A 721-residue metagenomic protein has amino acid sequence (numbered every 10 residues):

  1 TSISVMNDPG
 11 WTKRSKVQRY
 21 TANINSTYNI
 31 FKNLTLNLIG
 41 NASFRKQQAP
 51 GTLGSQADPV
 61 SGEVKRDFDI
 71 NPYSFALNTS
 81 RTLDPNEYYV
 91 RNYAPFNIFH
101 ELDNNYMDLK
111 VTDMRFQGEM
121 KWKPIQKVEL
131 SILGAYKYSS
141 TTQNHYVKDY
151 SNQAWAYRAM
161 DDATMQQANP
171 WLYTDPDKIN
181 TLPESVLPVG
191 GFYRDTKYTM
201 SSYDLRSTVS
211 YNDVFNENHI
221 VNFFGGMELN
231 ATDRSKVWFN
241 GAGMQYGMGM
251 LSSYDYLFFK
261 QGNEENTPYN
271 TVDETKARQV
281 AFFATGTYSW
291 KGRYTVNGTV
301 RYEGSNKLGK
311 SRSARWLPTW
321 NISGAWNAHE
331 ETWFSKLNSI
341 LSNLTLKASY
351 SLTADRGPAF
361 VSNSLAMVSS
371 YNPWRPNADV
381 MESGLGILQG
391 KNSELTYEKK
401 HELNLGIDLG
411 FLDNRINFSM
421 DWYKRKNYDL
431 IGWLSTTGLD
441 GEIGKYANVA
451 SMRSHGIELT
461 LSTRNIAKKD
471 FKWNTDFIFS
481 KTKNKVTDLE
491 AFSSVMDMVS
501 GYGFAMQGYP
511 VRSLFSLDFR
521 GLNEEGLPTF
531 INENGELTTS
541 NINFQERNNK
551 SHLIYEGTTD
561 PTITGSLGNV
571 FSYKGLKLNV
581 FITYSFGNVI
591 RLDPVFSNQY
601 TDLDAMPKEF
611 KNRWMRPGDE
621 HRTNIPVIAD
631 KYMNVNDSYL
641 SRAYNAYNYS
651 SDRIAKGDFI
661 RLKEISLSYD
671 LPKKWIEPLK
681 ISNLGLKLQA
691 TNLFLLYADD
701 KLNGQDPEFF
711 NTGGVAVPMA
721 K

Functional and structural regions predicted by a protein language model:
S4-V17, Q47-T52: Periplasmic-side early beta-strands and strand-to-turn transitions of outer-membrane beta-barrels
V5, W290, F411-D413, F571-G575: A generic beta-sheet turn/junction motif
R19, N25-L34, I39-F44, A94-V147 (+3 more regions): Extracellular/periplasmic, surface-exposed regions of secreted and cell-surface proteins
Q47-I70, D470, L489-S494, A698-D699: Low-complexity intrinsically disordered tracts that form flexible linkers/tails across taxa
W238, S362, A447, R464-T559 (+4 more regions): Conserved small-residue
S339, K483-K485, V570-N648, D670-A720: C-terminal beta-signal and adjacent terminal beta-strands/loops of Gram-negative outer-membrane beta-barrel proteins
